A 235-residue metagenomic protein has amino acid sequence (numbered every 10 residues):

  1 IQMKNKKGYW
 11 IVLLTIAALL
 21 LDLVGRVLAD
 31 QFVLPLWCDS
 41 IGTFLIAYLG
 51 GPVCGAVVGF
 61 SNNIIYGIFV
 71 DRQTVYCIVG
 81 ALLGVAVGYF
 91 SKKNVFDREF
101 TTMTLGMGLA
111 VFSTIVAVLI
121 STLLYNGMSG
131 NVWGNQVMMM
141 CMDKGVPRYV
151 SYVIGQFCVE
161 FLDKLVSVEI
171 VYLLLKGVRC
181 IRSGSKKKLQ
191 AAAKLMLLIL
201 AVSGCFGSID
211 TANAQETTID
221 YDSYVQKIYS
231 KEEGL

Functional and structural regions predicted by a protein language model:
I1-Y9, S185-A193, A214-Q215: Short, Lys/Arg-enriched, disordered terminal segments
M3-L49, V53-I64: Hydrophobic transmembrane alpha-helices
L14-L21, A47, G55-V58, V79-V87 (+6 more regions): Alpha-helical transmembrane segments in multi-pass membrane proteins
D22-C38, F60-R98: Interfacial aromatic-anchored transmembrane helix boundaries in multi-pass membrane proteins
R26-W37, Q73-V75, F96-A192: Membrane-embedded alpha-helical hairpins and interfacial helices in multi-pass inner-membrane proteins
Q190-S208: Internal/C-terminal transmembrane anchor helices
F206-L235: Carboxylate-rich, polar loop motifs that coordinate divalent cations or form catalytic acidic clusters
